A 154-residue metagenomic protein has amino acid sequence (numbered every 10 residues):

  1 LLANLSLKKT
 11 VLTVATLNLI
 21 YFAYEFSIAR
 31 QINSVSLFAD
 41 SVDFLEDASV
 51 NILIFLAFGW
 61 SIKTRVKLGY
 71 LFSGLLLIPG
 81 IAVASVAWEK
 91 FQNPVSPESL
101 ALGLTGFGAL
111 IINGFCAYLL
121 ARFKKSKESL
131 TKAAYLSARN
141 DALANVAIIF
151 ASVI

Functional and structural regions predicted by a protein language model:
L1-I154: Alpha-helical transmembrane cores and adjacent cytosolic helix/loop segments of polytopic membrane transporters
